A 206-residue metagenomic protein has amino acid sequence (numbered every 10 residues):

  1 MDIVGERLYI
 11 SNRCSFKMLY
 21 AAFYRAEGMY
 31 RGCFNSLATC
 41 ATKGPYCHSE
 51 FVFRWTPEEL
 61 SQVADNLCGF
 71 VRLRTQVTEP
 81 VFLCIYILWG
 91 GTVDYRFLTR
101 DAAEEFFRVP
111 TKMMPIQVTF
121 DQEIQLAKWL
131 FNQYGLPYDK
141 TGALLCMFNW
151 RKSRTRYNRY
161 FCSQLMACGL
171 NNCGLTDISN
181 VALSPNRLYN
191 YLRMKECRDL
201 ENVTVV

Functional and structural regions predicted by a protein language model:
D2-R25: Extended, non-globular alpha-helical segments
Y20-Q117, M147-R154: Glycine-rich catalytic cores of cysteine/serine-nucleophile enzymes that process amide/ester linkages in cell-envelope
K43-Y46, T119, E123, R159 (+1 more regions): Solvent-exposed, acidic/flexible segments
A102, Q125-W129, R187: Exposed alpha-helical structural elements
F107, T119-L145: A structural motif
A143-V206: Activation targets extended, charge/polar-rich intrinsically disordered C-terminal tails
